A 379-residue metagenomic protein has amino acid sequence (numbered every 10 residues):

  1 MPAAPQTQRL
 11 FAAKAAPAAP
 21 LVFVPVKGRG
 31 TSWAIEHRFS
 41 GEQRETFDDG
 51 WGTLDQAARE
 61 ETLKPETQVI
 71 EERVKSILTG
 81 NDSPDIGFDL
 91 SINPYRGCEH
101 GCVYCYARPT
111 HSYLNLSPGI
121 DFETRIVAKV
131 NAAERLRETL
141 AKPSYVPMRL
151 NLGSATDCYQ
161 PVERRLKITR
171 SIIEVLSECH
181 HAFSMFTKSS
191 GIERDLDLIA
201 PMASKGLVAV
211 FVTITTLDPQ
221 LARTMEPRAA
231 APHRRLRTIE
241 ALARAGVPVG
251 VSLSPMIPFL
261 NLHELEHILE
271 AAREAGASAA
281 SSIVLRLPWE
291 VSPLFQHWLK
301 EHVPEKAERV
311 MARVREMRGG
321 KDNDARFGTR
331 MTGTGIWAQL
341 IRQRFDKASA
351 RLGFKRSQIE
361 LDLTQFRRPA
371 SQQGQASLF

Functional and structural regions predicted by a protein language model:
M1-R73, T79-G80, H263-F379: Auxiliary Fe-S-binding modules of radical SAM enzymes
Q56-R96, H100-F211, T215-R223, A231-R244: Conserved Radical SAM active-site core
V175-H181, T238-V249, M317-G320, R344 (+1 more regions): A structural motif corresponding to the C-terminal end of an alpha-helix and its immediate exit/capping segment
M185, L217-P219, M225-R228, A241-N261 (+2 more regions): Conserved strand-turn element in the central/C-terminal portion of the radical SAM core barrel that lines
S190-E193, I257-E266: Active-site glycine- and acidic-residue-rich loops that bind and position anionic ligands or nucleotide-like cofactors
S204-L207, V247-P248, E274-S278: Glycine-enriched alpha-helix->loop->beta-strand junction motifs that scaffold or abut catalytic
H233-E240, S254, H263-R273: Internal, well-ordered alpha-helical scaffold/interface segments that support domain packing or protein-protein contacts
